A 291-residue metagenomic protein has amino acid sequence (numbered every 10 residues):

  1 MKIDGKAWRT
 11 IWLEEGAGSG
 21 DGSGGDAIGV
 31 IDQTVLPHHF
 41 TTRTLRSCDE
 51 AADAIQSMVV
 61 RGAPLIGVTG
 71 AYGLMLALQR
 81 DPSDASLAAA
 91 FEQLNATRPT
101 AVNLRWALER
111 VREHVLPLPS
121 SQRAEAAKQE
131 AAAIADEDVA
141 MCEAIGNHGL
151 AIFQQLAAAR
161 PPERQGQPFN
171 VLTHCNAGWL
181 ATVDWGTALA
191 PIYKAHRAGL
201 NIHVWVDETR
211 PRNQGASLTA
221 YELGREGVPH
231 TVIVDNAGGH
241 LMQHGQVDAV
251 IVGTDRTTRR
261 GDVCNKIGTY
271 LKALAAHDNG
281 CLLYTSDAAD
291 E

Functional and structural regions predicted by a protein language model:
K2-R46: Positively charged, low-complexity intrinsically disordered leader regions
V35-L36, E50, G178, P211 (+1 more regions): Short, glycine-/Ser/Thr-/acidic-enriched flexible segments
T42-L45, N176-T182, R259-N265: Short, glycine-rich nucleotide/cofactor-binding loops
R43-V59, P168-T173: Short, hydrophobic/aliphatic alpha-helical segments
D53-V60, I66, L271-L274: Small-aliphatic-rich amphipathic alpha-helix that forms the alpha element of a beta-alpha
V59-H230: N-terminal active-site beta-alpha-beta segment that forms phosphate/nucleotide-binding and substrate-recognition loops
K194-D255, R259-N279, L283: Glycine-rich phosphate/ribose-binding loops and adjacent secondary-structure elements that form binding surfaces
Y284-E291: Conserved small/polar residues in nucleotide/adenosyl-binding loops
